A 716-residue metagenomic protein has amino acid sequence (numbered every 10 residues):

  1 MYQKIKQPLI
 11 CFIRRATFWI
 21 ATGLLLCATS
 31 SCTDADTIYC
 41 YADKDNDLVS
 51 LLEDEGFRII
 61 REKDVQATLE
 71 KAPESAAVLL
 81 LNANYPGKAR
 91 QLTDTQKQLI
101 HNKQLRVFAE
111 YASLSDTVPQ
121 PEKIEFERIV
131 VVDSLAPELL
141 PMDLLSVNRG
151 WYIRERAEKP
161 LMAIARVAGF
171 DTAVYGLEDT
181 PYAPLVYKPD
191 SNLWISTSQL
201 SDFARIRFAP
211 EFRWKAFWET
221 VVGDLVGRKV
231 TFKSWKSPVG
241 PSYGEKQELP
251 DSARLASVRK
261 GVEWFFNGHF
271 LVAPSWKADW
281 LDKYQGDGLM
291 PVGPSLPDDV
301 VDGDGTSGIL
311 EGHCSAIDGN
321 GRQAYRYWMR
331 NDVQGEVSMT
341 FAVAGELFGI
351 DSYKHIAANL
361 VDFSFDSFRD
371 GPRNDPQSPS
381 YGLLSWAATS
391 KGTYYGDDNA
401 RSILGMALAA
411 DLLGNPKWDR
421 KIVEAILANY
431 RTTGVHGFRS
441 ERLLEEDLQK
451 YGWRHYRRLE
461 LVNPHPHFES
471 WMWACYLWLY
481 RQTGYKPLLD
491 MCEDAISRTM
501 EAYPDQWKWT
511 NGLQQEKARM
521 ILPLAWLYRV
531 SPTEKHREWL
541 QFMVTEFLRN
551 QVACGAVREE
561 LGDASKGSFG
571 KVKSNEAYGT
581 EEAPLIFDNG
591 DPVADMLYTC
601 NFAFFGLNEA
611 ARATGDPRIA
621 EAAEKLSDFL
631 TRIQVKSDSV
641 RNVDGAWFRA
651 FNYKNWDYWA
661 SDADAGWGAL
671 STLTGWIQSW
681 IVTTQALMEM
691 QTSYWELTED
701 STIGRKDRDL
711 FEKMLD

Functional and structural regions predicted by a protein language model:
M1-I13: N-terminal secretory signal peptides that target proteins for export/translocation
L24-D36: Bacterial Sec-dependent signal peptides at the C-terminal "C-region" and cleavage site
T37-P119: Helical hinge/lid and interdomain linker segments adjacent to catalytic or ligand-binding clefts that mediate domain
D45-N46, Y85-P86, S113-D116, G169-F170 (+2 more regions): Short, solvent-exposed loop/turn segments at secondary-structure junctions
R106-T180: An acidic, glycine-rich "communication" segment
F108, Y175-K260: Extracellular ligand-binding/catalytic regions of CAZymes and related secreted enzymes and adhesion modules
R228-D716: Glycan-recognition and catalytic cores of secretory/periplasmic carbohydrate-active enzymes
